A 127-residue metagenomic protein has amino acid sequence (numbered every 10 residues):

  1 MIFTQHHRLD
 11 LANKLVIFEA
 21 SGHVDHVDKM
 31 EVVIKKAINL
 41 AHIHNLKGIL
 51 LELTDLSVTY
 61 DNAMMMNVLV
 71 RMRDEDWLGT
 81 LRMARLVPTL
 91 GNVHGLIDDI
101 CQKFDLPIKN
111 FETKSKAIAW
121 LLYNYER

Functional and structural regions predicted by a protein language model:
M1-R127: Amphipathic, Lys/Arg-enriched alpha-helical "gate/interface" segment within cytosolic domains that mediates
